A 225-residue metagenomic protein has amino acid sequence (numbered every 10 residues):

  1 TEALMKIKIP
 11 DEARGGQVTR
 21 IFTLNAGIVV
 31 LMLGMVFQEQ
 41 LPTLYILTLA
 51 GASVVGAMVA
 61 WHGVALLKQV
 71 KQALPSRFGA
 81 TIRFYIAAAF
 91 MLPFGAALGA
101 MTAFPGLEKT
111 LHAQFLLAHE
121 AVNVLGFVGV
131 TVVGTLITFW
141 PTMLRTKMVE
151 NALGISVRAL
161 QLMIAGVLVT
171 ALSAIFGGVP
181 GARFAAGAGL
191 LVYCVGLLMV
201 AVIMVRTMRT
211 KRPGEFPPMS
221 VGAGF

Functional and structural regions predicted by a protein language model:
T1-F225: Hydrophobic alpha-helical transmembrane segments of multi-pass integral membrane proteins
